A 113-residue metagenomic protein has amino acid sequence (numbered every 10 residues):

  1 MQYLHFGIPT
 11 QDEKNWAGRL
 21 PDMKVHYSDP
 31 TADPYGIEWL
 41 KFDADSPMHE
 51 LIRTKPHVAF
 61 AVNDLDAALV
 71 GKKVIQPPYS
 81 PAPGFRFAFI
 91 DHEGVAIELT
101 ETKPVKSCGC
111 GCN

Functional and structural regions predicted by a protein language model:
M1-A32, G36-P47, K73-N113: Vicinal oxygen chelate
L51-A82: Mid-chain, well-packed structural core segment of small domains
